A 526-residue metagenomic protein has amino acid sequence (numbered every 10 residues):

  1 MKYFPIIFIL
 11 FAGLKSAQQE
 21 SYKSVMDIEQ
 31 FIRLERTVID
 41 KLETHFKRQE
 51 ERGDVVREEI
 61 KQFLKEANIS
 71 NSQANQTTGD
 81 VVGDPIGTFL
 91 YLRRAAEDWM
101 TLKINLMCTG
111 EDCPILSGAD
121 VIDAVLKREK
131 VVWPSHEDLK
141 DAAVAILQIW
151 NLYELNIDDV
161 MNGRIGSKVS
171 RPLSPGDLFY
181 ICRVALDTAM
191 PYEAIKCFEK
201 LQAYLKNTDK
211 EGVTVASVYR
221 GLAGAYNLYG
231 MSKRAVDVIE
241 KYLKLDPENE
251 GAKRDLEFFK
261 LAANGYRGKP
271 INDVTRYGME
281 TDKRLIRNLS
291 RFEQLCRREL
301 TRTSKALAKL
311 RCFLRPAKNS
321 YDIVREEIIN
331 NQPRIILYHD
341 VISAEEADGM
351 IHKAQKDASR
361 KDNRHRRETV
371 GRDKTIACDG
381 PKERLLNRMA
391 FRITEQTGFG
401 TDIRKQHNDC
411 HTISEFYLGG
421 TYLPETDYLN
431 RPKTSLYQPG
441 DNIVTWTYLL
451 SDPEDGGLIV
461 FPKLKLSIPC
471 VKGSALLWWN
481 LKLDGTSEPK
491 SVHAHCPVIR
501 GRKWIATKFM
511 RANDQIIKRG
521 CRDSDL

Functional and structural regions predicted by a protein language model:
K2-A475, L481-L526: Fe(II)/2-oxoglutarate oxygenase catalytic core
